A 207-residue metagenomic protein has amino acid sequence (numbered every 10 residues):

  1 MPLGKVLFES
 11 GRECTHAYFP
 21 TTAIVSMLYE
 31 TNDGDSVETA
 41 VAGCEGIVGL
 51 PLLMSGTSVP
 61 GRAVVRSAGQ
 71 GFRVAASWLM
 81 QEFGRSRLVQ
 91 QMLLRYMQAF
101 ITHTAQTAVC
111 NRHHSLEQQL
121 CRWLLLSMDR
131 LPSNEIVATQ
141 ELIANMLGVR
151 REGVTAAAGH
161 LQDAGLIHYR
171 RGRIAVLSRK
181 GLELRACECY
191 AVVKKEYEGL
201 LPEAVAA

Functional and structural regions predicted by a protein language model:
M1-L3: Short proline/glycine- and basic residue-enriched helix-capping loop/turn segments at helix->loop/beta transitions
K5-S67: Cyclic nucleotide-binding regulatory domains
Y18, A40, V64, F72 (+3 more regions): Residues that recognize and position ribonucleotide moieties
T22, S77-W78, E141, K180: Alpha-helix/helix-capping structural signal
I24, G69-G71, R173: Structural motif
A40-Q98, T102, Q106: Cyclic-nucleotide recognition modules
S67-A68, F83-R150: Polybasic "coupling" helices that flank or enter modular domains
L126-A207: Phosphate-/nucleic-acid-contacting segments
